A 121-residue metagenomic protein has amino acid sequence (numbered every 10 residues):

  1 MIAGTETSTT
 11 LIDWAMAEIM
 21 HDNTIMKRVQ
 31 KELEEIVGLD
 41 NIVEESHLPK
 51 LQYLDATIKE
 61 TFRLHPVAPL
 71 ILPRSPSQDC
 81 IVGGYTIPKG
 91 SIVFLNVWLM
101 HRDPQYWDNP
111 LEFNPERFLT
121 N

Functional and structural regions predicted by a protein language model:
M1-I12, D40, E44-H47, L51 (+1 more regions): Conserved cytochrome P450 catalytic core segment spanning the I/J/K helices
T7-M26, Q30-E32: Cytochrome P450 catalytic-core helices
D13, Q30, E34, I58-P66: Amphipathic, well-packed alpha-helical segments that form the structural scaffold of globular domains
E35-G38, R63, V67-L70, L119: Conserved helix-loop functional segments at active or binding sites
V43-G83, P104, L111: Conserved cytochrome P450 K-helix E-x-x-R motif and the immediately C-terminal K′/meander segment
L48, L95-N121: Conserved cytochrome P450 K-helix/beta-meander segment immediately N-terminal to the heme-binding cysteine loop
